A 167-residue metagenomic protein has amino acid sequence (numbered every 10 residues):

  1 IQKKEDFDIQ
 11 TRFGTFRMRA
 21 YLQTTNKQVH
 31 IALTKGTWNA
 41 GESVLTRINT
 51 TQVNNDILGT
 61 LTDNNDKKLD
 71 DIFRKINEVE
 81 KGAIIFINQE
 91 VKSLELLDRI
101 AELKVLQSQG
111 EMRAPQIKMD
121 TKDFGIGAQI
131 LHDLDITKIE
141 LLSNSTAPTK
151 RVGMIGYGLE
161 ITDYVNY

Functional and structural regions predicted by a protein language model:
I1-Y167: Catalytic domains of riboflavin
